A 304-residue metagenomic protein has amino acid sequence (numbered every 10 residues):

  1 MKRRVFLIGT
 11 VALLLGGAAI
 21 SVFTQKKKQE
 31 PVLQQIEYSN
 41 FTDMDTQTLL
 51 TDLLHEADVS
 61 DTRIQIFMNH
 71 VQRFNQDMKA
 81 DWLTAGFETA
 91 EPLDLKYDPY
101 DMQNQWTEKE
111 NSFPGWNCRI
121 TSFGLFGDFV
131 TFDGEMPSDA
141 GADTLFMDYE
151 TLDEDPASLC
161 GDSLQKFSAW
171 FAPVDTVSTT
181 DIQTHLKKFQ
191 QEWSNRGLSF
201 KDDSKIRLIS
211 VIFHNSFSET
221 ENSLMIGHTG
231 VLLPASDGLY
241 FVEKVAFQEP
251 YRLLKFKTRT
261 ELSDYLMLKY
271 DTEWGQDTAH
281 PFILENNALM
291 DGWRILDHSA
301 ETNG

Functional and structural regions predicted by a protein language model:
R3-L7: N-terminal export leaders
G9-A19: Hydrophobic membrane-insertion alpha-helices, especially the h-region of bacterial N-terminal signal peptides
A18-V32: Membrane-interface motif at the C-terminal end of an N-terminal transmembrane signal
K28-H55: N-terminal low-complexity, Pro/Thr/Ser-rich intrinsically disordered segments that act as propeptides or flexible
T46-S216, S223-G227, P234-E249: Acidic/His-rich structured neighborhood in mature extracellular/periplasmic domains
F217-T220, T302-G304: Intrinsically disordered, low-complexity coil segments
F241-K244, Q248, K257-G304: Low-complexity, Gly/Ser/Thr/Pro-rich intrinsically disordered linker/tail segments
L254: An anionic, turn-rich surface loop/hairpin at beta-sheet edges that serves as a generic interaction/coordination patch
